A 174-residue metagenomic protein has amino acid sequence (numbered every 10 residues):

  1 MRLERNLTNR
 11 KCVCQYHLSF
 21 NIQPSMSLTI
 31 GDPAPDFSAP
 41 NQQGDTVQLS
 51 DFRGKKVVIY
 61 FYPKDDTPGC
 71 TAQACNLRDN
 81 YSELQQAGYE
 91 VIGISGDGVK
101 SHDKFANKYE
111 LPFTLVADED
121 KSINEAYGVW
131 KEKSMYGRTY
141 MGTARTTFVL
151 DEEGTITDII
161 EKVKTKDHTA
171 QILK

Functional and structural regions predicted by a protein language model:
R2-R5, R10: Basic polycationic patches enriched in arginine
L3, Y16-F20: Intrinsic disorder
R10, Q23-P24: Serine/threonine-rich, low-complexity intrinsically disordered segments
C12-C14: Cysteine-centered motifs
S25-K174: Chalcogenol-based redox active-site neighborhoods
